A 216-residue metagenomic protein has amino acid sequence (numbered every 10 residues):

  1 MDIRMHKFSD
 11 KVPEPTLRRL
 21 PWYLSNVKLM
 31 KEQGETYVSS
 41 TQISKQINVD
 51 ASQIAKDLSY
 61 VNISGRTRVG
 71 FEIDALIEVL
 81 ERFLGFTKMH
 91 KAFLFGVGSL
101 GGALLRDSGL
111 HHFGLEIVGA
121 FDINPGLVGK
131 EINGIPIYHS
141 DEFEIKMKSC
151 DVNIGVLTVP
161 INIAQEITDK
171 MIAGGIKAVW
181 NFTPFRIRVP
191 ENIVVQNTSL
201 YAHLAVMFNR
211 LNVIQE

Functional and structural regions predicted by a protein language model:
M1-T36: Extreme N-terminal segment that seeds HTH/winged-HTH DNA-binding domains in transcriptional regulators
K28-K31, I135-E216: Phosphate-bearing ligand-interacting subdomains that bind or position ATP/ADP/UDP/GDP/NAD(P) or nucleotide-linked
Y37, T41, Q46-M89: HTH-adjacent hinge/linker in prokaryotic transcriptional regulators
V97-G98: Glycine-rich Rossmann-fold phosphate-binding loop(s) that bind the pyrophosphate of adenine dinucleotide cofactors
G101: N-terminal Rossmann-fold NAD(P) dinucleotide-binding loop
H111-N133: NAD(P)-binding Rossmann-fold cofactor-contacting core
